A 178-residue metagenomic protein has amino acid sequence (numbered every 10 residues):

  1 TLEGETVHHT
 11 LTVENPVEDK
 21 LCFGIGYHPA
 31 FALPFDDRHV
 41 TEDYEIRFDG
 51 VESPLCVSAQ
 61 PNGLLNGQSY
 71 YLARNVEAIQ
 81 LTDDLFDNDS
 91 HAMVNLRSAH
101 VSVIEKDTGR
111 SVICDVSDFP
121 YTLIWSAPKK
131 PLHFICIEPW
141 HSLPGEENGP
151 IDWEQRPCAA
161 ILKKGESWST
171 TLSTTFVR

Functional and structural regions predicted by a protein language model:
T1-P29: Acidic, contiguous internal or C-terminal segments within carbohydrate-active enzymes that form a structured patch used
H9, I25, A99-V101, I135 (+1 more regions): Hydrophobic residues positioned within well-ordered beta-strands of beta-sheet architectures
L11, A160-V177: Short Pro-Gly-centered flexible turn/kink motifs
E18-G24, V57-A59, I124-W125, E147-N148: A short, polar/proline- and glycine-enriched secondary-structure boundary/capping micro-motif
K20-C22, A30-S117: Active-site/ligand-binding surface loops and adjacent short beta/alpha elements that line catalytic pockets across
H28, I137, G165: A residue-level signal for conserved active-site and pocket-lining positions in enzyme catalytic cores
E105-N148: Glycine-rich active-site loops that engage anionic ligands at enzyme catalytic sites
E147-Q155: Short, structured beta-strand/loop micro-motifs enriched in basic residues and often containing a Trp
